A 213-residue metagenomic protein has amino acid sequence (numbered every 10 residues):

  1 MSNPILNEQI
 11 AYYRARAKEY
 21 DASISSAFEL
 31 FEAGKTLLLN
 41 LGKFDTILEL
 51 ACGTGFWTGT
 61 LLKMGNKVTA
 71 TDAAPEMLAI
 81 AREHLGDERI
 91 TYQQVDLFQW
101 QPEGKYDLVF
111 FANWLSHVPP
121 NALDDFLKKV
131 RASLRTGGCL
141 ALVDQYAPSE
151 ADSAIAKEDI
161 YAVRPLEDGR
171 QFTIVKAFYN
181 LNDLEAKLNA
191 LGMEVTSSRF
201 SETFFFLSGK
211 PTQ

Functional and structural regions predicted by a protein language model:
M1-G42: Conserved class I S-adenosyl-L-methionine
F44-G53: Conserved class I S-adenosyl-L-methionine
T54-Q99: Class I SAM-dependent methyltransferase SAM/SAH-binding core
F110: A conserved beta-strand element that flanks and buttresses the S-adenosyl-L-methionine
N113-W114: Short catalytic micro-motifs in class I SAM-dependent methyltransferases
D124-T136: A short glycine-rich, Lys/Arg-flanked "PGG" loop and its adjoining helix->strand segment in the class I
V143-L188: C-terminal alpha-helical "lid/dimerization" subdomain adjacent to the S-adenosyl-L-methionine
G192-Q213: Core SAM-dependent methyltransferase catalytic element
